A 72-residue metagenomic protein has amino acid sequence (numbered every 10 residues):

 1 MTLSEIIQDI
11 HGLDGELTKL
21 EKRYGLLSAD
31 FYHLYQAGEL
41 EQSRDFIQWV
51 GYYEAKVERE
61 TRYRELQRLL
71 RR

Functional and structural regions predicted by a protein language model:
M1-R72: Extended, charge-rich alpha-helical interface modules
